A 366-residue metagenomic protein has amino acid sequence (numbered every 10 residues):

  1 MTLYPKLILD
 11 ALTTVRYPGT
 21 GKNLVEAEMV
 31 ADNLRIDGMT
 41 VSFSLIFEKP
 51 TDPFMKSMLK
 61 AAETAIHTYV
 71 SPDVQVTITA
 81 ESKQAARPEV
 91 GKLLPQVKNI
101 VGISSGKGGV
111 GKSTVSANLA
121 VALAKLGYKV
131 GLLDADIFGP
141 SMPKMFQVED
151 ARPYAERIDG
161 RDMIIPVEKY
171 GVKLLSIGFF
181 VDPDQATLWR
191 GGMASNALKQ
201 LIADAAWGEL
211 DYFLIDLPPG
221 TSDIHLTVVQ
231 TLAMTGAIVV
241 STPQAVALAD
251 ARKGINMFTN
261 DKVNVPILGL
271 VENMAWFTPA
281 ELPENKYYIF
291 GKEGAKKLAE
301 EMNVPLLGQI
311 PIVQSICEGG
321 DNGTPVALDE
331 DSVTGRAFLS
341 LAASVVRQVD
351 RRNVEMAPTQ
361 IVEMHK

Functional and structural regions predicted by a protein language model:
M1-A31: N-proximal, solvent-exposed amphipathic alpha-helical segments enriched in charged/polar residues
E26-M29, I36-S104, V349, N353: Extreme N-terminal, non-catalytic leader segments that precede Walker-type/kinase nucleotide-binding cores
L59-K60, D211-Y212, P218-E318: Conserved catalytic-core segment of NTP-binding enzymes
I100-D136, L270: Walker A/P-loop phosphate-binding motif and the immediately C-terminal alpha-helix
L123, Y128-D184, I202: Phosphate-binding loop that captures ATP/GTP phosphates
P153-E156, I177-G192, K199-T227: Switch II (G3) loop of P-loop NTPases
N322-S332: C-terminal boundary of histidine-terminating zinc-finger modules
S344, V354-K366: A short, charged, Gly/Pro-tolerant segment at domain boundaries
